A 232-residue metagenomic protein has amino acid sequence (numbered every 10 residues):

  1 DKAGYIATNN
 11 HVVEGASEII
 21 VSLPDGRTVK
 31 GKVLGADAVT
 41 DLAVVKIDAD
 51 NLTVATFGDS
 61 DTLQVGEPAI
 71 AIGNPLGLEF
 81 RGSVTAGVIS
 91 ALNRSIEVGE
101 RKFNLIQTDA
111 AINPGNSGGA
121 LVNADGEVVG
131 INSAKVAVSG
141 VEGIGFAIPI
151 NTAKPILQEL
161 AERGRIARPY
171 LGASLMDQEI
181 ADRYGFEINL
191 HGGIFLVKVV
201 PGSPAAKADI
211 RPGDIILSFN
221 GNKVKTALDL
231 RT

Functional and structural regions predicted by a protein language model:
D1-E79, V224-A227: Conserved active-site neighborhood of the chymotrypsin/trypsin-like protease fold
A3, E18, K30, D41 (+7 more regions): Conserved beta-strand residues within beta-sheet cores
N9-N10, L34-A36, S60, I72 (+8 more regions): Residue-level recognition of beta-strand microenvironments
E14-I19, L52, I72-G87, N93-G118 (+1 more regions): Active-site loop architecture of trypsin-fold serine endopeptidases
G31, V45, G66, I89 (+3 more regions): Residue-level signature of catalytic and energy-coupling elements of molecular machines, predominantly ATP/GTP-dependent
K32, Q64, N123-V128, T152-T232: C-terminal recognition in membrane/secretory proteostasis and scaffolding
L34-T40, K46, L78-R81, L92-I106 (+3 more regions): Gly/Ser-enriched beta-turn/beta-hairpin loop segments
